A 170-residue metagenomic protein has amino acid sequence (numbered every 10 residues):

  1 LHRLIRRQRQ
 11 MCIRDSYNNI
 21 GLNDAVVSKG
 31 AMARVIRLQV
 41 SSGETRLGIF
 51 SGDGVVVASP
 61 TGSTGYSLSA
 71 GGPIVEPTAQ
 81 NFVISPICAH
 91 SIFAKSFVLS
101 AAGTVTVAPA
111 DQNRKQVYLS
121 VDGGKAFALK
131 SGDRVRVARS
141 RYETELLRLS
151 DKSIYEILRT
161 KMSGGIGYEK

Functional and structural regions predicted by a protein language model:
L1-I13: Single conserved hydrophobic/aromatic residue that forms the stacking wall/gate of nucleotide- or nucleobase-binding
R6-R9, V27-S28, V57, A126: A generic signature of intrinsically disordered, low-complexity regions enriched in glycine/proline and charged/polar
R14-S91, A101-G103, M162, G167-Y168: ATP/pyrophosphate-binding catalytic subdomain of soluble kinases
V27, G43-R46, K95-K170: ATP/nucleoside-binding phosphotransfer catalytic cores, i.e., glycine-rich phosphate-binding loops
